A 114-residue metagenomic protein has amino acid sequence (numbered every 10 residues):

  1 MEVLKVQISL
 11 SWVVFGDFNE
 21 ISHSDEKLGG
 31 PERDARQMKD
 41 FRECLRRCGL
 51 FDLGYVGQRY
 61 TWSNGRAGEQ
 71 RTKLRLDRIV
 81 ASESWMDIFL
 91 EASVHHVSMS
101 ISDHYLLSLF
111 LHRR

Functional and structural regions predicted by a protein language model:
M1-R114: A shared catalytic/ligand-binding motif for oxyanion handling
